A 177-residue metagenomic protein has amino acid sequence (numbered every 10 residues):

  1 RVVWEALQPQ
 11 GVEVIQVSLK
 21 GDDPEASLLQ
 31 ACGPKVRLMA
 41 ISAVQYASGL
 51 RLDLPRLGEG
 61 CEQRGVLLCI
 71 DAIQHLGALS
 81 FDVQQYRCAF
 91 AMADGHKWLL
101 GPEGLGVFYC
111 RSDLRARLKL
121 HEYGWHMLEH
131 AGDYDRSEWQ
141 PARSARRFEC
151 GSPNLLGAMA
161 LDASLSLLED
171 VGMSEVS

Functional and structural regions predicted by a protein language model:
R1-S177: Pyridoxal 5′-phosphate
